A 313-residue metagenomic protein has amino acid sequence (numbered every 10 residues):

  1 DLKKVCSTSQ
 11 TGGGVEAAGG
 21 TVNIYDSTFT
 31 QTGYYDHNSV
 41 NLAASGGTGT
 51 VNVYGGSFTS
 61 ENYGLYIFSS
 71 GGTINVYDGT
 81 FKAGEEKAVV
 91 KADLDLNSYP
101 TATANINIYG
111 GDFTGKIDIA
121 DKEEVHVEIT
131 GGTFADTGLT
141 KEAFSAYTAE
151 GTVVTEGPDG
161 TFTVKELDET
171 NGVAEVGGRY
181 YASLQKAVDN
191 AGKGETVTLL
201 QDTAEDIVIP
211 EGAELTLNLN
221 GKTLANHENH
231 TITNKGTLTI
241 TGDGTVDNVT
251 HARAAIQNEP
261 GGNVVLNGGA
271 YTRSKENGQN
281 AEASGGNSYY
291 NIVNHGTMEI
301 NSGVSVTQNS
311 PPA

Functional and structural regions predicted by a protein language model:
D1-Y34, V40-E61, I67-E85, K91-G115 (+5 more regions): Surface-exposed loop/turn motifs in large extracellular/passenger domains
A149, V176-G177, L219: Structural motif
V154, Y181-A182, L224: Short, isolated positions in well-ordered beta-strands
G160-D168: Conserved "repeat-terminator" motif of extracellular CCP/Sushi domains
D168-L200: Acidic Gly/Asp/Thr-rich repetitive segments characteristic of extracellular carbohydrate-active and adhesion proteins
T196-N229: N-terminal extracellular ligand-recognition/capping segment immediately after the signal peptide
